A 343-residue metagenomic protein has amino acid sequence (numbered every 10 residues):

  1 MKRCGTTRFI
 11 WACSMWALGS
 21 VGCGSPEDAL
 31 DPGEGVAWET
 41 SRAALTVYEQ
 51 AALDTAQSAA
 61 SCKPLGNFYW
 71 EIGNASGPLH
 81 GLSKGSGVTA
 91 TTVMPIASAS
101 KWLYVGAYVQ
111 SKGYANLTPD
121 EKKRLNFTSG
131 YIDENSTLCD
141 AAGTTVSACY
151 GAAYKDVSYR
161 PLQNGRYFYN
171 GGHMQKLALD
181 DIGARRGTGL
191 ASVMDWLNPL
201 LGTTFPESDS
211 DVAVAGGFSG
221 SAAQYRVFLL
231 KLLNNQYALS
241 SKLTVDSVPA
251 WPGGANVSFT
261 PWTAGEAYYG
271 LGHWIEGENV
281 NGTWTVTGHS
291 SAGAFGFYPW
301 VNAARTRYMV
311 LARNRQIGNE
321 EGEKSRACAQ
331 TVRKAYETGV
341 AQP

Functional and structural regions predicted by a protein language model:
G19-G22: C-terminal motif of bacterial Sec signal peptides marking the signal peptidase cleavage site
G24-P26: Bacterial signal peptide processing site
Y48-M94, H273, Y298-N302, T306-A312: A short, well-structured edge-of-sheet supersecondary motif
E49, T283-P343: Structured C-terminal helix/loop/strand segments within mature extracytoplasmic catalytic/sensor domains
S61-G66, S76-L82, S86-N170, I182-G187: Active-site-proximal loop and beta-strand segments within enzyme catalytic domains
W102, H173-G183, V214-A238, F297-N314: Active-site-proximal alpha-helical segments within enzyme catalytic domains
D140-L229: Mid-domain, small-residue-enriched loop/turn segments at the edges of structured enzyme/sensor domains
V248-L311: Active-site Gly/Thr loop motif
